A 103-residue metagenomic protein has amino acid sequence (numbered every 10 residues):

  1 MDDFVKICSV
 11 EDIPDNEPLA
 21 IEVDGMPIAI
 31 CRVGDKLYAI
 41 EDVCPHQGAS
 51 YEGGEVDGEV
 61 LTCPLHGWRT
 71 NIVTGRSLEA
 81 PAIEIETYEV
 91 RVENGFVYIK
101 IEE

Functional and structural regions predicted by a protein language model:
M1-F4, R69-T74: Short Pro/Gly-enriched beta-strand edge/turn motifs at strand-loop
M1-G58, E84-E103: N-terminal pre-ligand scaffold of iron-sulfur
C44, C63-H66: Short cysteine clusters
E55-V60, T74-E79: Short cysteine/histidine-rich zinc-coordinating motifs and their immediately flanking basic loops
P64-L65, I83-I85: Short secondary-structure transition/capping segments
